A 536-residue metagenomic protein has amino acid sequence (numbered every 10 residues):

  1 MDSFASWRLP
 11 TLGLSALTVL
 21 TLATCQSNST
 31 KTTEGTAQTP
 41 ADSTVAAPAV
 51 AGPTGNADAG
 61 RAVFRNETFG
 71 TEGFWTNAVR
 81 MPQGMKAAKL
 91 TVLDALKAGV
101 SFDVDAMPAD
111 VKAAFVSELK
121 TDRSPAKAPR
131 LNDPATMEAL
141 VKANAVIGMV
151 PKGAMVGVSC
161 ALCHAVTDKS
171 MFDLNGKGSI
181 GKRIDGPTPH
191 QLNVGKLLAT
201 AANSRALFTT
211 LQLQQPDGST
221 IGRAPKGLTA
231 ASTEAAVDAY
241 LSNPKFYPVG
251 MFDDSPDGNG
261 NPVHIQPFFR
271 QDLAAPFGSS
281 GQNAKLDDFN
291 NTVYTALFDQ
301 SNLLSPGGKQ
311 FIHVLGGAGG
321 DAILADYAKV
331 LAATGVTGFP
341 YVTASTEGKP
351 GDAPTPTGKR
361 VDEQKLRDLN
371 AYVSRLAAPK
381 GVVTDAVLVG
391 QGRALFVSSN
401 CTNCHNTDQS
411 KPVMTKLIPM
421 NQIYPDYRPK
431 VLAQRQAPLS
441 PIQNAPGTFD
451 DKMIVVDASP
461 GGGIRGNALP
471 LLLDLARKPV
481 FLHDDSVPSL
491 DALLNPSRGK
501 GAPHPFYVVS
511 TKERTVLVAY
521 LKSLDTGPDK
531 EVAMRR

Functional and structural regions predicted by a protein language model:
D2-G13: Bacterial N-terminal signal peptides that target proteins for export
D2-S3, V19, C160: Short intrinsically disordered, low-complexity coil segments enriched in acidic
L14-T18: Hydrophobic helical h-region of N-terminal Sec-dependent signal peptides in bacterial secretory/periplasmic proteins
T21-T24: C-terminal motif of bacterial Sec signal peptides marking the signal peptidase cleavage site
S29-R61, N66-A161, A165-N370, S374-D385 (+1 more regions): Electron-transfer interface patches adjacent to heme c in soluble/periplasmic c-type cytochromes and di-/multiheme
Q391-G392: Non-catalytic terminal regions with compositionally biased, polar/charged low complexity
